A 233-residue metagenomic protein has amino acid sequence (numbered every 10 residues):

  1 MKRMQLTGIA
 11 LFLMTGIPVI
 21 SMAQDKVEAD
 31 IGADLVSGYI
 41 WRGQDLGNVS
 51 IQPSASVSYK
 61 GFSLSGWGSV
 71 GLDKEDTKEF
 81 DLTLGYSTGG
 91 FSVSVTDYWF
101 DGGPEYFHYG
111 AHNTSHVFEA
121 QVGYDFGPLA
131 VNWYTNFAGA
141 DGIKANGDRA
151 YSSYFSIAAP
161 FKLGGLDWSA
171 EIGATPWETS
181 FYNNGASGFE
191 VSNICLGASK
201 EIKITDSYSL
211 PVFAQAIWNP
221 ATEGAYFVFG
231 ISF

Functional and structural regions predicted by a protein language model:
M1-E28: Cleavable N-terminal export/targeting peptides
A23-E28, A159-A170, S199-V212: Short loop/turn motifs that connect adjacent beta-strands in outer-membrane beta-barrel proteins
Q24-S58: Outer-membrane beta-barrel initiation region
D25-V27, G47-I51, D76-F80, T114-A120 (+4 more regions): Residues that define the transmembrane beta-barrel architecture of outer-membrane proteins
I31-Y39, G61-L72, S92-E105, L129-G139 (+2 more regions): Transmembrane beta-strand segments that form the barrel wall of outer-membrane beta-barrel proteins
A111-S180: Detector for outer-membrane/organellar transmembrane beta-barrel domains, recognizing the amphipathic beta-strand
D167-I204: Outer membrane beta-barrel transmembrane domains
L196, I202, T222-F233: Outer-membrane beta-barrel "beta-signal"
